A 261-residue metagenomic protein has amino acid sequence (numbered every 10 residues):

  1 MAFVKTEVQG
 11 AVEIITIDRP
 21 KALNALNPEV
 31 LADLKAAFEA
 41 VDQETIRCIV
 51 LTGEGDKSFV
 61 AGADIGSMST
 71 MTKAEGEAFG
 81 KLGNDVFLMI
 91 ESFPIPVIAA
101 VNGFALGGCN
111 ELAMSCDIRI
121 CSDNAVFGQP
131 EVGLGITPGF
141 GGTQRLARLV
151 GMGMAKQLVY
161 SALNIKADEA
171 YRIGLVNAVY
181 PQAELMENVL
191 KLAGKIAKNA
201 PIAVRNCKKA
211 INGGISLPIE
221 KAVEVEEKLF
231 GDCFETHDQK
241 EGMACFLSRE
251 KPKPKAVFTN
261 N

Functional and structural regions predicted by a protein language model:
M1-G10, V41-E44, D56, A162-D168 (+2 more regions): C-terminal alpha-helix plus adjacent terminal tail
M1-T52, L88: Conserved CoA-thioester-binding segment of acyl-CoA-metabolizing enzymes
I15, R19, D33-L34, L51 (+7 more regions): Terminal peptide-recognition signature
E29-D33, L82, M89, N188 (+2 more regions): Charged catalytic carboxylate motif
V30-D33, F79-L82, L112, L185 (+1 more regions): Hydrophobic alpha-helical membrane-association signature
G53-M89, A105, G135, P218: Glycine- (often His-adjacent) and acidic-residue-rich active-site loop that binds/positions the CoA thioester
E91-I202, D232, T236, E241-A244 (+1 more regions): Crotonase-fold acyl-CoA enzyme core
